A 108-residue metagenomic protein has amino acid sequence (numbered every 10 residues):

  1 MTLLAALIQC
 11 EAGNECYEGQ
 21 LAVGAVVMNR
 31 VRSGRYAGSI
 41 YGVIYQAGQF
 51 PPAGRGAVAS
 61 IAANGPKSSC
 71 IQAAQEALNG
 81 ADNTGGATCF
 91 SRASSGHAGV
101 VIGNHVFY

Functional and structural regions predicted by a protein language model:
M1-Y108: Bacterial extracytoplasmic/cell-wall-associated proteins, especially those involved in peptidoglycan
